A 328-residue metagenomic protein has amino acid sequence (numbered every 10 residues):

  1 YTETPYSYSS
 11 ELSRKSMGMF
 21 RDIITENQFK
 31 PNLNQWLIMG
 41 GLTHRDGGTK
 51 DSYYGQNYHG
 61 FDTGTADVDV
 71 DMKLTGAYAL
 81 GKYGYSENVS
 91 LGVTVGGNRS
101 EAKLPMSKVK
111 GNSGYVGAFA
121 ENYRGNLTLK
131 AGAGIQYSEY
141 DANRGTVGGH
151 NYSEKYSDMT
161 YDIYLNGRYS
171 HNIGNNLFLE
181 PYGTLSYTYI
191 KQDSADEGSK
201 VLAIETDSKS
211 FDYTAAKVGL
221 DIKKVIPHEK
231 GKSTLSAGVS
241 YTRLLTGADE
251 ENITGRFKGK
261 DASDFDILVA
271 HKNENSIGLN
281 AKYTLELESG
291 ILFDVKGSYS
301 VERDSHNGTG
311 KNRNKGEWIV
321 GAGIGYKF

Functional and structural regions predicted by a protein language model:
Y1-K130, Y137, S153-F328: Secretion/assembly modules of Gram-negative surface proteins
A142-S153: Interhelical loops and loop-helix junctions of multi-pass membrane transporters/channels
